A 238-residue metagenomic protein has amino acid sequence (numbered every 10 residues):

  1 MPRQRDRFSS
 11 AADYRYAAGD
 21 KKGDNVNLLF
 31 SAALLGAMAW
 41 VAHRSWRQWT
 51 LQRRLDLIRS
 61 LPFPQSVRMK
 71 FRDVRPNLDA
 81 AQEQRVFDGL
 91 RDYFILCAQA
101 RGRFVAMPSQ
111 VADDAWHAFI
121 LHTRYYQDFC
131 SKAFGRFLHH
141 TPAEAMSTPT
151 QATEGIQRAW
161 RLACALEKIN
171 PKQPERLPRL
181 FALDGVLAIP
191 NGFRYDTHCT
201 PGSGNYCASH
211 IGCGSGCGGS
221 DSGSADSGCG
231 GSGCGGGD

Functional and structural regions predicted by a protein language model:
M1-G23: N-terminal amphipathic/basic-hydrophobic helices that include classical n-h-c signal peptides and signal-anchor
K21-A33: Feature marks short, highly hydrophobic, charge-poor N-terminal signal-anchor/signal peptide-like helices that anchor
A32-A42: Hydrophobic core of alpha-helical transmembrane segments in multi-pass integral membrane proteins
W40-S66: Transmembrane-cytosolic junction motif
S66-F104: Acidic, Ser/Thr-rich low-complexity segments on the non-lumenal side of membrane proteins
D88-A100, D114-L121, R179-A182: Short, hydrophobic/amphipathic alpha-helical patches that form generic packing surfaces within helical domains
R103-L162, I169-K172: Short, structured secondary-structure elements that scaffold catalytic or ligand/cofactor-binding regions
K168-D238: Short hydrophobic helical membrane-anchoring segments positioned at the boundary with long low-complexity
